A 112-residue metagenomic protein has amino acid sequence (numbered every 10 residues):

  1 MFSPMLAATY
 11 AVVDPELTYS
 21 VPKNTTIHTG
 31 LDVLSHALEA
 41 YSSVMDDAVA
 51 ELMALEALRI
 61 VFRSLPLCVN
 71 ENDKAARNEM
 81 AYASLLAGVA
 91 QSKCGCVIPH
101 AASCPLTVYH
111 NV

Functional and structural regions predicted by a protein language model:
M1-C94: Carboxylate- and glycine-rich phosphate/diphosphate-binding segment that chelates Mg2+/Mn2+
V97-I98: Membrane-helix boundary/coupling elements in multi-pass transport proteins
A101-V112: Catalytic phosphate/nucleotide-handling subdomain of diverse soluble enzymes
